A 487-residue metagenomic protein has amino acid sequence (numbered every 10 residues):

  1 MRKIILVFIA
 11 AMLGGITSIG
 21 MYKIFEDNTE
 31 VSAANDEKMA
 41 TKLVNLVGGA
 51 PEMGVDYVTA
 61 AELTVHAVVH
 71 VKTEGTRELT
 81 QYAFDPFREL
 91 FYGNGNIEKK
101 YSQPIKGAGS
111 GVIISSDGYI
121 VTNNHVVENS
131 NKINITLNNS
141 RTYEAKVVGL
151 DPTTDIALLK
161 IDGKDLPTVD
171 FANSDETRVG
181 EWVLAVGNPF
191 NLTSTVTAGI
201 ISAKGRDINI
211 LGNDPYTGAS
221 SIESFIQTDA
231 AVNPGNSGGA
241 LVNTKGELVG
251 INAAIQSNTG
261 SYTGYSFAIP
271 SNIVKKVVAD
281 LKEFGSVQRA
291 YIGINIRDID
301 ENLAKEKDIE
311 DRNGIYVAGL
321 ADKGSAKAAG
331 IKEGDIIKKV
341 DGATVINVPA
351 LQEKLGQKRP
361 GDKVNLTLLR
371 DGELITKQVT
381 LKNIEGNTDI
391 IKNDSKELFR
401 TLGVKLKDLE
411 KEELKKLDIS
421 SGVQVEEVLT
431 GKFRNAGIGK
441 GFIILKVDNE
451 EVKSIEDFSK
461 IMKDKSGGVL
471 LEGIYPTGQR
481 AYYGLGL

Functional and structural regions predicted by a protein language model:
M1-D36, T59, S110, K146 (+4 more regions): C-terminal recognition in membrane/secretory proteostasis and scaffolding
K3, K42-L43, L79-Q81, S130-I133 (+7 more regions): Active-site loop architecture of trypsin-fold serine endopeptidases
E26-I120, E128-S130, N134, R141-T142 (+3 more regions): Glycine-biased strand-turn-strand hairpin within the trypsin-fold
G54-A61, V65, F84-R88, D117 (+12 more regions): Extracytoplasmic/secreted envelope proteins and their assembly/folding machinery, especially bacterial periplasmic
V69, D117-Y119, K245-E247, G334 (+1 more regions): Short, glycine-anchored, charge-dense loop/turn motifs used at functional sites
E74, H125, N188-P189, A254 (+3 more regions): Short, surface-exposed secondary-structure boundary micro-motifs
S102-A108, I113-T195, P234, K275 (+6 more regions): Conserved active-site neighborhood of the chymotrypsin/trypsin-like protease fold
S116, N138, T244, R370-D371 (+1 more regions): Short, ordered coil/turn segments that flank beta-strands lining enzyme active or ligand-binding pockets
